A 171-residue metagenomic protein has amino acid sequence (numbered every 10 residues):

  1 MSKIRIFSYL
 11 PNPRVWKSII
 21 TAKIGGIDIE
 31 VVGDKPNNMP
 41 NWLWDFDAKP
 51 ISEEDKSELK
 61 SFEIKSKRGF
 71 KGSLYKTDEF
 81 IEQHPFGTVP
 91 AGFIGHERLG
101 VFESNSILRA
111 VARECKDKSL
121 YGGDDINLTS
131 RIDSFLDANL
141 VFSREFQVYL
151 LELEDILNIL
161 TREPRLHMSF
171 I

Functional and structural regions predicted by a protein language model:
M1-E163: GST-like domain detector, emphasizing the conserved glutathione-binding G-site in the N-terminal thioredoxin-like
R162-I171: Amphipathic alpha-helical packing segments from all-alpha helical-bundle domains
